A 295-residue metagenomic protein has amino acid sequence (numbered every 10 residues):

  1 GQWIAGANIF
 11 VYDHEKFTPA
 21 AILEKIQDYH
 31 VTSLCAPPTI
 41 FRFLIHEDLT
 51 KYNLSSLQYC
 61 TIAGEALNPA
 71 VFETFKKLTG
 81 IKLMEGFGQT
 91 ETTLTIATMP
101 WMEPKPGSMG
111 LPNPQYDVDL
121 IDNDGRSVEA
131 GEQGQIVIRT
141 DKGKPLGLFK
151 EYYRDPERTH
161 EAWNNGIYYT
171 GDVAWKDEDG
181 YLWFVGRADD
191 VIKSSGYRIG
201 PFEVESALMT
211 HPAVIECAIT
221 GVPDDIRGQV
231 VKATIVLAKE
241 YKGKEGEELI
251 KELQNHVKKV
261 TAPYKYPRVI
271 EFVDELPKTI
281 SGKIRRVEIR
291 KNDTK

Functional and structural regions predicted by a protein language model:
G1-F43, Y59, M84, V137: AMP-binding/adenylate-forming
A7, Y12, Y59-C60, L67-M84 (+4 more regions): Conserved AMP-binding/adenylate-forming
F10, T32-A36, D48-A70: Conserved helix-loop-beta element of the AMP-binding
P19-L23, K51, E205-S206: Short hydrophobic/charged patches on amphipathic alpha-helices used for structural packing and interfaces
L34, P145, R158, V173-Y264 (+3 more regions): AMP-binding/adenylate-forming catalytic core of the ANL superfamily
T39-R42, E65-A66, G143: Alpha-helix/helix-capping structural signal
S56, G80, Q115, A213-E216 (+3 more regions): Glycine-centered tight turns that cap/initiate beta-strands
